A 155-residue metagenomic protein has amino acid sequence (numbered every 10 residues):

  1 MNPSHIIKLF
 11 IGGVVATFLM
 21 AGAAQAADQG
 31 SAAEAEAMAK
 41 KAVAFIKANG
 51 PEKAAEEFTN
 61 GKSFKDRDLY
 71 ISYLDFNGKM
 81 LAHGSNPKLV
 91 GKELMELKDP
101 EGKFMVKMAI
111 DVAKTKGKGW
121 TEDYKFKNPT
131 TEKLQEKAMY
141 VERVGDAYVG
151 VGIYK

Functional and structural regions predicted by a protein language model:
M1-K155: N-terminal membrane-sensor/transducer module of prokaryotic signaling receptors
